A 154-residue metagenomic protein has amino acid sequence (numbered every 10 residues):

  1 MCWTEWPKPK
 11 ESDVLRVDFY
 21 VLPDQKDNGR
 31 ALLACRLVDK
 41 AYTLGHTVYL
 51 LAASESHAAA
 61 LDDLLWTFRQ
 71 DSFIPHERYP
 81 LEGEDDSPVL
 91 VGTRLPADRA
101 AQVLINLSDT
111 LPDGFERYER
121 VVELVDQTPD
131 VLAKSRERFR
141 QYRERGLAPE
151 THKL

Functional and structural regions predicted by a protein language model:
W3-W6, E11-T47, A53-E55: N-terminal, charge-rich interaction modules
Y20, I105, V122, E150-H152: Hydrophobic/aromatic beta-strand patches that form the interior of the parallel beta-sheet core in alpha/beta enzyme
A34-E82: Short, well-structured hydrophobic secondary-structure segments
A52-E55, N106-D109, D126-Q127: Structural motif
P80-R117: Mid-chain, well-packed structural core segment of small domains
Y118-E119, R145: Short glycine-/polar-rich loops that comprise or flank the Walker A/P-loop and associated switch/sensor motifs
R120-V131: Trafficking entry modules
A133-L154: Well-ordered alpha/beta subsegment
